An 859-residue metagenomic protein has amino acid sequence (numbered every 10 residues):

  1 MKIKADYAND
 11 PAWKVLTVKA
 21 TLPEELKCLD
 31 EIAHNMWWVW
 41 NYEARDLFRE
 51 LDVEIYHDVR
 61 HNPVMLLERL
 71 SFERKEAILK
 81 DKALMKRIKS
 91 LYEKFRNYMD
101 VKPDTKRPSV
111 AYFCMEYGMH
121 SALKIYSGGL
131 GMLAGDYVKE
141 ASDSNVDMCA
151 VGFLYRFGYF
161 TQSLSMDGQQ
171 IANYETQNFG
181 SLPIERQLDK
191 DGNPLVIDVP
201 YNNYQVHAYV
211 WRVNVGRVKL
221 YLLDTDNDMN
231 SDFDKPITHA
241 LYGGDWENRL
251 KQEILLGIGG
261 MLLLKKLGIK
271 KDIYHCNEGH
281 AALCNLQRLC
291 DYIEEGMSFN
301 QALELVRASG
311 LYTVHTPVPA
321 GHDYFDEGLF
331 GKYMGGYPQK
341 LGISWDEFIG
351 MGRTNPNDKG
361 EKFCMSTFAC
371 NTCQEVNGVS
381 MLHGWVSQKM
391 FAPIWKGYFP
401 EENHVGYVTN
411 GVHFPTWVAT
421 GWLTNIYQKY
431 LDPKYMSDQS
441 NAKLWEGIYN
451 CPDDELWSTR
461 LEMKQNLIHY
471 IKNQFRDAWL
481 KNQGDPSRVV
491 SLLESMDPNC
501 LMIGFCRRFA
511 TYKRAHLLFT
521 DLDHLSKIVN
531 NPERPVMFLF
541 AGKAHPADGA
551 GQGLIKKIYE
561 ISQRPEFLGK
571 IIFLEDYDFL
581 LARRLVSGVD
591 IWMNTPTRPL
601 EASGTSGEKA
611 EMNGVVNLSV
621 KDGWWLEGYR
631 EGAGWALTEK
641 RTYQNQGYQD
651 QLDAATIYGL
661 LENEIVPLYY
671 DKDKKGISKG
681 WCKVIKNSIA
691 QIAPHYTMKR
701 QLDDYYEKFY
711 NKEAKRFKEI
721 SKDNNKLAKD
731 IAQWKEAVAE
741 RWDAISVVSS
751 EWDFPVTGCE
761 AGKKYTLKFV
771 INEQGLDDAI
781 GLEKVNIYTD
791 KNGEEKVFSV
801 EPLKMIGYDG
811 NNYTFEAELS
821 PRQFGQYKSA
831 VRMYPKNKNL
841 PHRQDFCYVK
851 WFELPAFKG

Functional and structural regions predicted by a protein language model:
M1-G859: Catalytic cores of carbohydrate-active enzymes across secretory and cytosolic contexts
